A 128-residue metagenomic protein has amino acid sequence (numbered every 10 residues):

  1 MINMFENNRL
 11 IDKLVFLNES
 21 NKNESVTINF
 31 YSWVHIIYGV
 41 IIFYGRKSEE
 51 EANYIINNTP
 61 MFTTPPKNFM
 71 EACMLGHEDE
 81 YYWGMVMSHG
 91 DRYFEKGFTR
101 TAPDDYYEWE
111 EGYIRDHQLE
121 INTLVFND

Functional and structural regions predicted by a protein language model:
I2-D128: C-terminal alpha-helical interaction appendages
